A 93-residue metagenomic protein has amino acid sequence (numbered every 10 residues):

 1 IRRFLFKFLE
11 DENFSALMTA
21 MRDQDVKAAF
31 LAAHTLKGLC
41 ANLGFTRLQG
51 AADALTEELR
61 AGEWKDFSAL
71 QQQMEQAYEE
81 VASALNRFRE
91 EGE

Functional and structural regions predicted by a protein language model:
I1-N42, W64-E93: Long, amphipathic alpha-helical coiled-coil segments characteristic of histidine-phosphotransfer scaffolds
A51-R60: Hydrophobic, amphipathic alpha-helical faces that serve as interaction scaffolds
